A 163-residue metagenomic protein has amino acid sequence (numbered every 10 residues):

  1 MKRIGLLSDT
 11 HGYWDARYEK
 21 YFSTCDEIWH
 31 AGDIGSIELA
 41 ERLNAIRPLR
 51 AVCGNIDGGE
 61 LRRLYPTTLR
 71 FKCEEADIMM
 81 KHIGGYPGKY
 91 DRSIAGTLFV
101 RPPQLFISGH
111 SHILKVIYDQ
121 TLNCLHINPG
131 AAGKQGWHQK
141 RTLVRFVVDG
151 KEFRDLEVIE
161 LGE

Functional and structural regions predicted by a protein language model:
M1-G5, R70-M79, D119-L125, V148-E157: Beta-strand-turn-beta hairpins that frame and shape the catalytic cleft of phosphate-ester-processing enzymes
M1-L49, D57-E75, Q139-T142: N-terminal active-site segment of His-dependent metallophosphoesterases
L6-S8, E27-D33, R50-N55, M79-H82 (+2 more regions): Active-site neighborhood of phospho(di)ester-bond hydrolases with catalytic His/Asp-centered motifs
G12, S36, G85, I113 (+1 more regions): Short active-site segment of divalent metal-dependent hydrolases/proteases that encodes the spacing between
C25, M79-I83, T142-V144, F153: Generic hydrophobic/packing signal
R50, G88-E152: Conserved beta-sheet core of the metallophosphoesterase superfamily
D57-P102, K134-W137: Active-site-proximal segments of metal-dependent phosphoesterases and phosphodiesterases across multiple
E160-L161: Well-ordered alpha/beta subsegment
